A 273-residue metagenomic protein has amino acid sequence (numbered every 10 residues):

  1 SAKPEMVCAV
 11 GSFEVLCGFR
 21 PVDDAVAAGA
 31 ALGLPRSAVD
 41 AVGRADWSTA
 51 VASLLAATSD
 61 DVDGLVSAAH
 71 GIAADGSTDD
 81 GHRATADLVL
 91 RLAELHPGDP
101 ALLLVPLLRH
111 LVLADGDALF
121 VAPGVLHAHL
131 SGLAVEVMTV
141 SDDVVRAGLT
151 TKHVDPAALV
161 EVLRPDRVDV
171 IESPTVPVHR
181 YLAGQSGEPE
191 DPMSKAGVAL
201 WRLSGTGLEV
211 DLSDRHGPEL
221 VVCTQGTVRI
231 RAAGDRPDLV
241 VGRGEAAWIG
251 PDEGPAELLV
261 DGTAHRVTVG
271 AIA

Functional and structural regions predicted by a protein language model:
S1-D23, G81-H82, A86-L88, E94-P100 (+3 more regions): Glycine- and acidic-residue-biased ligand/ion/polar-headgroup-sensing regions
P4-V15, G132-K152, A196-V198, G254-A273: A short hydrophobic beta-strand segment most commonly corresponding to one strand of the jelly-roll/cupin
E5-A9, L108-V112, A118-F120, L126 (+5 more regions): Conserved hydrophobic/aromatic beta-strand scaffold that supports enzyme active sites
V26-L95: Long, charge-rich alpha-helical interaction segments
D80-V140: Acidic, glycine-rich loop-and-beta core segments that form the ion-binding/anion-interacting portion of active sites
L108-F120, V125-H129, T206, A232-P255: Short acidic-glycine-tyrosine-enriched beta hairpin
D115, T175-D211, I272: A short glycine-rich, His/Asp/Glu-containing loop-to-beta-strand
L133-S186: C-terminal, non-catalytic macromolecule-binding modules
